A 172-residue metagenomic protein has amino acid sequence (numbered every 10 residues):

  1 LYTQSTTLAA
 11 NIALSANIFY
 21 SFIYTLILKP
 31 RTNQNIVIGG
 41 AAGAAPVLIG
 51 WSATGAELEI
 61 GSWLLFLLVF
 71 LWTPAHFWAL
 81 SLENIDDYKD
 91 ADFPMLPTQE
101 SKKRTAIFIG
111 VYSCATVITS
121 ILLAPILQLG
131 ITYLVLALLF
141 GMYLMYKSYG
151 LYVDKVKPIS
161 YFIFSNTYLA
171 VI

Functional and structural regions predicted by a protein language model:
L1, L71-I121, L127: Solvent-exposed interhelical
L1-T32, V111-I163: Transmembrane helix-loop-helix
T3-L8, I27-L28, V47-S62: Hydrophobic transmembrane alpha-helices and their helix-loop junctions in integral membrane proteins
L28-G39, A56-S62, L82-F93, L151-S160: A cytosolic-side transmembrane-helix exit/cap motif
V37-T54, R104, F162-I172: Small-residue-rich segments of transmembrane alpha-helices in multi-pass membrane proteins, especially helix faces
V47-G50, V69-A75, S81, I172: Hydrophobic cores of alpha-helical transmembrane segments in multi-pass inner/ER membrane proteins, independent
E57-A75: Alpha-helical transmembrane segments
